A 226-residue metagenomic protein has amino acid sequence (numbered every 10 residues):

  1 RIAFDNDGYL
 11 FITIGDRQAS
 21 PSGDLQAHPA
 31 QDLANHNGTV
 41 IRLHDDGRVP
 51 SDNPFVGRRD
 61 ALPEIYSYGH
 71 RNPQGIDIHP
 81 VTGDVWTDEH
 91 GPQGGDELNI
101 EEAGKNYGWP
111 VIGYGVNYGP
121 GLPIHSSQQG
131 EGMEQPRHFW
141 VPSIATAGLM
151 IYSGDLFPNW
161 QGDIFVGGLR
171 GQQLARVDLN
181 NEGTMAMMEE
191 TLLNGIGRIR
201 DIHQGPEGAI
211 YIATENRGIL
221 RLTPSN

Functional and structural regions predicted by a protein language model:
R1-R17, G38-T39: Aromatic- and glycine-enriched pocket-lining scaffold segments that form the walls of small-molecule binding clefts
I2, P73, I202: Conserved RecA-like P-loop NTPase ATPase core
A3-D7, H79-V81, Y152-G154, G205-E207: Structural WD40 beta-propeller signal
Y9-F11, G83-D84, D163, A209: Generic structural signal for coil-to-beta-strand starts
D16-M188, L220-S225: Beta-propeller domain segments
H70, T184-P206: Conserved blade-ending motifs and adjacent loop-strand segments that build the rim/top face of beta-propeller domains
R200-N226: Blade-level signature of beta-propeller repeat domains, shared across WD40, Kelch, NHL, RCC1 and BNR/Asp-box propellers
